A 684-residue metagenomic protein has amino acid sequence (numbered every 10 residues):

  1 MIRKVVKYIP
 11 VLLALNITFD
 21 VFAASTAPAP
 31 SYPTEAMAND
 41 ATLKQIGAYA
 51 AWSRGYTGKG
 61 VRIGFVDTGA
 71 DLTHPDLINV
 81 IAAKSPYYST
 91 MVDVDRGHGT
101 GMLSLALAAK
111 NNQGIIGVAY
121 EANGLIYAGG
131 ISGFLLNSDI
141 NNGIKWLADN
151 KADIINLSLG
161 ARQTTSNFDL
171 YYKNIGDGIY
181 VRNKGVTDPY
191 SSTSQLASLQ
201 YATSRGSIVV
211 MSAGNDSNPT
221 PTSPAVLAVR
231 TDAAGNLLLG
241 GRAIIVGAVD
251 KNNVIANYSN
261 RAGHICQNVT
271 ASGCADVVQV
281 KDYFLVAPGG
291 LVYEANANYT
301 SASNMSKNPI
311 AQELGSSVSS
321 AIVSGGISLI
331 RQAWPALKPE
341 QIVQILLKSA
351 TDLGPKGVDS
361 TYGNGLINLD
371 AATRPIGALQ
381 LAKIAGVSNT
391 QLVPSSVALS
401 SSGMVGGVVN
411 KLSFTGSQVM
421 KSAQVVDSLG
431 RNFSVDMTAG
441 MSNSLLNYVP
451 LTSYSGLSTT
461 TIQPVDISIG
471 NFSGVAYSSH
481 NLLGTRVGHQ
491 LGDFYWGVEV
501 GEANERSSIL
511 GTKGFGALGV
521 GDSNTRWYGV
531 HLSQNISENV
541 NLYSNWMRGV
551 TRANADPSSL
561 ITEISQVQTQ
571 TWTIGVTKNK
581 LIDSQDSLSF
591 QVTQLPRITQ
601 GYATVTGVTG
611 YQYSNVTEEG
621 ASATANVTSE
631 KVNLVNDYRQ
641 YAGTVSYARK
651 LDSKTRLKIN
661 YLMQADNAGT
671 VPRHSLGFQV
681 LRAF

Functional and structural regions predicted by a protein language model:
T26-A29, E35-D40, Y49-K84, T90-S138 (+9 more regions): Subtilisin-like serine protease catalytic core
A38-G47, K145, A152-S158, Q332-S434: C-terminal subdomain of the subtilisin-like protease fold in secreted/lumenal serine endopeptidases
W52, T57-K59, A109, G129-G240 (+2 more regions): Substrate-binding/access-modulating region of protease and related hydrolase catalytic domains
I63, D67-T68, P75, D232-S328 (+1 more regions): Extracellular S/T/G-rich loop segment that most often corresponds to the catalytic His/Ser-adjacent loop
L103-A106, L125-G130, D153, G289-Y362: Hydrolase catalytic cores
L412, F433, G470-S473, G492-W496 (+4 more regions): Outer-envelope beta-barrel architecture signal
G484, G488, G497-E499, A503-D522 (+5 more regions): Outer membrane beta-barrel transmembrane domains
S587, V671-F684: Outer-membrane beta-barrel "beta-signal"
